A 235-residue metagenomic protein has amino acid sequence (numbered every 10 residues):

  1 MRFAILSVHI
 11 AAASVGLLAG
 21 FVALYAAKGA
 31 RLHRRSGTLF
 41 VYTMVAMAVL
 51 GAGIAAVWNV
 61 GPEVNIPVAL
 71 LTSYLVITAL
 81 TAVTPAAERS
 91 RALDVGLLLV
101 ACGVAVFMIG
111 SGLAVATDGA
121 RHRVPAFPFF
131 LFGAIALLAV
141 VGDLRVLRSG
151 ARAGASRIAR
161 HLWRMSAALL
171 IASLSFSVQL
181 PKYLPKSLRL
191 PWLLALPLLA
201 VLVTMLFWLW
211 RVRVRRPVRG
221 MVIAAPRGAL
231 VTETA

Functional and structural regions predicted by a protein language model:
M1-A235: Alpha-helical membrane insertion/targeting regions
